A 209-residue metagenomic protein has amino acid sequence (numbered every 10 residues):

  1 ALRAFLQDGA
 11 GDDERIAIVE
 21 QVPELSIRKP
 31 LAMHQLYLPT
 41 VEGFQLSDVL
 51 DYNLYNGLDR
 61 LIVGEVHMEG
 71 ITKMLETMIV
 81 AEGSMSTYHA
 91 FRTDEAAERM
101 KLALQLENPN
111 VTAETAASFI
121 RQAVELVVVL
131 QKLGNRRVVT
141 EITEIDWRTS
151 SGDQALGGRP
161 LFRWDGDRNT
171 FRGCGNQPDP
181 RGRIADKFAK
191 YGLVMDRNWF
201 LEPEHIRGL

Functional and structural regions predicted by a protein language model:
A1-R3: Post-Walker A alpha-helix
L6-R121: Switch/coupling sub-region of P-loop NTPases
D12-E14, L126, R148-S150: A noncatalytic interaction/capping subdomain that flanks phosphate/NTP-handling catalytic cores
V22-P23, P39, H67, K132-G134 (+2 more regions): A broadly conserved detector of short glycine/acidic/proline-rich loop/turn motifs that flank catalytic sites and bind
E76, A116-E141, W147: Helical/strand "switch-coupling" subdomains that flank nucleotide/phosphate-binding cores, especially in P-loop NTPases
R136-L209: NTP-binding/hydrolysis catalytic cores, primarily Walker-type P-loop NTPases
